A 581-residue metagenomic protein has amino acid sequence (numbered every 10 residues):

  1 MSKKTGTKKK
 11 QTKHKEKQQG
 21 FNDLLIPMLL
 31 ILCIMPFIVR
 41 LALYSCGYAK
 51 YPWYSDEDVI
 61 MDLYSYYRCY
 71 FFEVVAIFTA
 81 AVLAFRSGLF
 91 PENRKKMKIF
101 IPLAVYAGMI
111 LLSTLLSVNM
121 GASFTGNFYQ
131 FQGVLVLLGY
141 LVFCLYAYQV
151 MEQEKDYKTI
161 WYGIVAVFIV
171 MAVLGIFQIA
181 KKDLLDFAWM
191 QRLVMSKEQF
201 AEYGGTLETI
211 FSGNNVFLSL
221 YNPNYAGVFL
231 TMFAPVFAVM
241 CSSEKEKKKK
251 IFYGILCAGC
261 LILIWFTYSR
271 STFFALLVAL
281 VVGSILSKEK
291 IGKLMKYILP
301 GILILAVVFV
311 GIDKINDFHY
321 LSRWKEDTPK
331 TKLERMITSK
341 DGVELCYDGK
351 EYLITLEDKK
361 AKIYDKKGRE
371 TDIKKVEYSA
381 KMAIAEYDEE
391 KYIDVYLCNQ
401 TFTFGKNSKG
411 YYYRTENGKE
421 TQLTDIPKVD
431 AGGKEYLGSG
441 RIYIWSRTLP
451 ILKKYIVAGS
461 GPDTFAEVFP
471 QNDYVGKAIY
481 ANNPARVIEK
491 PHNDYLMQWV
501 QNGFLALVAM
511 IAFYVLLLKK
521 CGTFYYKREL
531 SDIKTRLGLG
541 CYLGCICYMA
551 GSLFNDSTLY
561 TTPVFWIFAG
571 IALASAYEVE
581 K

Functional and structural regions predicted by a protein language model:
S2-K9, K15-E16, G20-L41, Y70-R86 (+6 more regions): Alpha-helical transmembrane segments of multi-pass inner-membrane proteins
L43-S55, L184-S196, G459, F469: Interfacial/capping segments of alpha-helical transmembrane domains
C46-S65, A122-S123, A201-S219, Y443 (+1 more regions): Juxtamembrane membrane-water interface segments that cap and precede transmembrane helices
S87-K96: Membrane-helix interface linkers and caps
S123-V134: Non-cytosolic membrane-interface motifs at loop->transmembrane helix junctions
N222, T401, N407-I488, Y495 (+1 more regions): TM-adjacent membrane-interface loops and short helices in multi-pass inner/ER membrane proteins
Y577-K581: Membrane-interface capping segments at transmembrane-helix boundaries
